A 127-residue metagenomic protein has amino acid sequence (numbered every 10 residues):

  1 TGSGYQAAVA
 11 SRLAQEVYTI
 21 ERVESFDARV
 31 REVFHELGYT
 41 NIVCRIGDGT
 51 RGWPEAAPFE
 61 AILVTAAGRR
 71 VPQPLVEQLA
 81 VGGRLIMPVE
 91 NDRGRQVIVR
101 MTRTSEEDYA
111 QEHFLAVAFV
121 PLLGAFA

Functional and structural regions predicted by a protein language model:
T1-E106: Conserved nucleotide-cofactor-binding alpha/beta core module
E90, V97-A127: Substrate-binding/catalytic lobe of Class I Rossmann-like enzymes that use SAM or dcSAM, i.e., the mid-to-C-terminal
